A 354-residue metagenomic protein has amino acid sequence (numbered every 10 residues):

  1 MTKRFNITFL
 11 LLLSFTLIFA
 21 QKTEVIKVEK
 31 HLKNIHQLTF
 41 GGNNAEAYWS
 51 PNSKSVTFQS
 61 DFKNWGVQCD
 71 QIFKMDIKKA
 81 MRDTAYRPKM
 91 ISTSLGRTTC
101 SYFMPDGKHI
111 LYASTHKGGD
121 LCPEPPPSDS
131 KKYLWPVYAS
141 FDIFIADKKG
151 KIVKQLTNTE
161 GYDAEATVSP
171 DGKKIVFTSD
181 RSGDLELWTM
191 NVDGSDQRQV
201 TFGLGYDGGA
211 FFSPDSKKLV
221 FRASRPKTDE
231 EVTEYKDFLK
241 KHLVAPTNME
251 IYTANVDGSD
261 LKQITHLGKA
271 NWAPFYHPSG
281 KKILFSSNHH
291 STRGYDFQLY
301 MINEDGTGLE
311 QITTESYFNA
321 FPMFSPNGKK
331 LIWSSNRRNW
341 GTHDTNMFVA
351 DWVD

Functional and structural regions predicted by a protein language model:
Q21-K33, F141: Blade/loop signatures of beta-propeller domains
F40-N43, Q59-I72, S92-T98, A113-D142 (+9 more regions): A flexible loop/linker signature enriched in serine peptidases of the S9 family
P51-N52, P105-D106, P170-D171, P214-D215 (+2 more regions): Residue-level detector of Asp-centered blade-edge/turn motifs that repeat once per structural unit in beta-propeller
V56, I110, I175-V176, L219 (+2 more regions): Hydrophobic beta-strand positions that form the internal "hydrophobic ladder" of WD40/Gbeta-like beta-propeller blades
D70-I110, S114: Blade-loop segments of beta-propeller domains
I77-A80, D147-K151, N191-S195, N255-S259 (+2 more regions): Short loop/turn segments that connect beta-strands within beta-propeller blades
M323-D354: Blade-level signature of beta-propeller repeat domains, shared across WD40, Kelch, NHL, RCC1 and BNR/Asp-box propellers
